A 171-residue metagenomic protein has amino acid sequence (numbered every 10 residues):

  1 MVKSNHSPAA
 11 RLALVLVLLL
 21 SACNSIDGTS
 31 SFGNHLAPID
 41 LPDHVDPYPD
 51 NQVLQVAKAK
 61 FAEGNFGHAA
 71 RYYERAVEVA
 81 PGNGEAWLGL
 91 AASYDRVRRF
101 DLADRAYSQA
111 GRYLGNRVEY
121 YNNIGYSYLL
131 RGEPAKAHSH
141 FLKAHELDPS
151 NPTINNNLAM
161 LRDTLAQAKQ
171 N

Functional and structural regions predicted by a protein language model:
L20-V45: Bacterial Sec signal peptide processing site at the extreme N-terminus
P42, R75-A76, Q109-A110, K143-A144: Canonical positions in the second alpha-helix
V45, V79, R112-L114, E146-L147: Structural marker of alpha-solenoid helical repeat scaffolds
